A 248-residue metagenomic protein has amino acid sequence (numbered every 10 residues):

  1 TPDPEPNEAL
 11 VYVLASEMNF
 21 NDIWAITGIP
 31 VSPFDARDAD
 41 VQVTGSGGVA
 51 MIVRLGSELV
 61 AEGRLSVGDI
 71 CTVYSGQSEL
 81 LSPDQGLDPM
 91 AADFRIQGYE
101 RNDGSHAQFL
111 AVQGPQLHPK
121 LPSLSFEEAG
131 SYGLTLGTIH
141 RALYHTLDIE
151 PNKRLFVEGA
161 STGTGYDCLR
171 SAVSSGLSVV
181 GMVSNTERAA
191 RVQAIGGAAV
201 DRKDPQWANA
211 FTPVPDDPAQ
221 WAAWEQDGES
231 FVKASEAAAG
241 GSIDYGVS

Functional and structural regions predicted by a protein language model:
P2-E17, P30-D84: Glycine-rich beta-strand-centered segment in the early N-terminal region that forms part of a ligand/cofactor-binding
N7, S66, P115, E150 (+3 more regions): Structured loop/turn residues at beta-strand edges in well-structured enzyme cores
A15, G76-Q77, Q116, S161 (+2 more regions): Flexible, active-site-proximal loop/turn residues at the rims of small-molecule/cofactor binding pockets and catalytic
F20: Helix-loop element at the rim of GNAT/NAT acetyltransferase active sites that forms part of the acceptor-substrate
Y74-G159, T212-D216: NAD(P)H dinucleotide-binding glycine-rich loop of Rossmann-like/cofactor-binding domains, especially the beta1-alpha1
E127-D216: Mid-domain Rossmann-like dinucleotide-binding core that forms the NAD(H)/NADP(H) cofactor-binding site
V180, V200-S248: Glycine-rich cofactor phosphate-binding loops and adjacent beta1-alpha1 units of small-molecule cofactor enzyme domains
